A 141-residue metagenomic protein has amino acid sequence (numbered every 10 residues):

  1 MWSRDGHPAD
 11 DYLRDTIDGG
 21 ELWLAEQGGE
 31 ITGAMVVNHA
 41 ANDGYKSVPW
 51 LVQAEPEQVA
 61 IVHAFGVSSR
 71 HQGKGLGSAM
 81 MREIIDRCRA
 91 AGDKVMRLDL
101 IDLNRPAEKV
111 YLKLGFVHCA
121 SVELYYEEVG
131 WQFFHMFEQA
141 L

Functional and structural regions predicted by a protein language model:
M1-D15: Conserved GNAT-fold acetyl-CoA-binding loop/helix
Y12-L24, H39-G44, I61: A short helix-loop-beta-strand connector motif used in the catalytic cores of GNAT acetyltransferases and, in some
W23, G33-M35, A60, F65 (+1 more regions): Conserved GNAT-family N-acetyltransferase fold
Q27-G33, P106: Glycine-rich acetyl-CoA-binding "A-motif" of GNAT/NAT acetyltransferases
V36-A64, Q72, Y125-G130: Conserved acyl-donor/pantetheine-binding loop and adjacent beta-alpha core of acyl/acetyltransferases and related
A54, I101-R105, K113-L114, L124-L141: C-terminal "cap" of GNAT-fold acetyltransferases
V67, G73-D86, K109-K113: Conserved acetyl-CoA-binding loop-helix of GNAT-fold acetyltransferases
M81, C88-L100: Conserved GNAT acetyl-CoA-binding A-motif
